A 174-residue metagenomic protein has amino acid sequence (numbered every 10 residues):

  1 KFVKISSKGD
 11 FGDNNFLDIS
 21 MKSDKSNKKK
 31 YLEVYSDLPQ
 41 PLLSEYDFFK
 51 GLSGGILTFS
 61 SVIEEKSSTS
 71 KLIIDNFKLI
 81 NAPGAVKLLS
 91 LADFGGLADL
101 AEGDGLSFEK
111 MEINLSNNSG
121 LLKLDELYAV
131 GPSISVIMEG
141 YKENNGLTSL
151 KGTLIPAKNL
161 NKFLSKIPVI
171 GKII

Functional and structural regions predicted by a protein language model:
F2-I174: Small-residue helix/turn framework positions
